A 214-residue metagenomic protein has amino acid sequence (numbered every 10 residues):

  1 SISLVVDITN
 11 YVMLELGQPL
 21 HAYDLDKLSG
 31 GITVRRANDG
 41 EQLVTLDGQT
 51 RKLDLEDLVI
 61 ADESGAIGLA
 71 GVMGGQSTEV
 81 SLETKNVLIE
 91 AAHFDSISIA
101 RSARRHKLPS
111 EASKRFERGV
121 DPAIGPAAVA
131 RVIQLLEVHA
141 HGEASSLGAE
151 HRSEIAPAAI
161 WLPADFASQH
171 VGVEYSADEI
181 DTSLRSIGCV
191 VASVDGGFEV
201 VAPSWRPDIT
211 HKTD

Functional and structural regions predicted by a protein language model:
S1-D214: RNA/tRNA-interacting regions in translation and RNA-turnover enzymes
